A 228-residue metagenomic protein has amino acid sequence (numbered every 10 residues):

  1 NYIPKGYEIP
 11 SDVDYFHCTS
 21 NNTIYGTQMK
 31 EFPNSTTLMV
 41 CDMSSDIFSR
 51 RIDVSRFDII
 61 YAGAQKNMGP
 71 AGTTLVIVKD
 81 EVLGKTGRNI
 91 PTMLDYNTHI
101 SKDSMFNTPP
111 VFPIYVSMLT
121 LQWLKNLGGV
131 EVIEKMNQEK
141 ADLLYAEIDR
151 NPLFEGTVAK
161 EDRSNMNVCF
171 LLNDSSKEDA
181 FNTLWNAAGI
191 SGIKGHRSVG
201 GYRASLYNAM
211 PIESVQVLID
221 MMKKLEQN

Functional and structural regions predicted by a protein language model:
N1-I47: Active-site phosphate-binding strand-loop segment of PLP-dependent enzymes
Y2-K5, G26-E31, S49-S55, A71-T74 (+1 more regions): A short secondary-structure junction signal
V40, V54-Q65: Conserved active-site segment immediately N-terminal to the catalytic lysine that forms the internal aldimine
A64-Y145, A159, N228: Active-site C-terminal subdomain of aminotransferase-like
V78, F170-D174, L206-N208: Short beta-strand-to-loop capping motifs
L153-T157, G189-G195: A short linear hydrophobic-aromatic micro-motif
F154-L184: Conserved PLP-binding catalytic core of the aspartate aminotransferase-like
A187, H196, G200-N228: PLP-dependent enzyme catalytic core of the Aspartate aminotransferase-like
